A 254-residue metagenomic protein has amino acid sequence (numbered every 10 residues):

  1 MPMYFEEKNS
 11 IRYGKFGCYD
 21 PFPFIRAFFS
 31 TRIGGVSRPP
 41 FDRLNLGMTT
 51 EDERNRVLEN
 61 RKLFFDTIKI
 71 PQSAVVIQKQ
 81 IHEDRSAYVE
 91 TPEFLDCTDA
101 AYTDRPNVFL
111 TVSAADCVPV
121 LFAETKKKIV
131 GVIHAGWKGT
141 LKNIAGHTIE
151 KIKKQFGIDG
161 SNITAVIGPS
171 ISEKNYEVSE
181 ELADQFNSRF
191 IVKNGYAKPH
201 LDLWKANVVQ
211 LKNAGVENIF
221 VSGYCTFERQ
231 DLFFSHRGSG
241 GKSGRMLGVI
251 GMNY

Functional and structural regions predicted by a protein language model:
M1-Y254: Active-site microenvironment for binding and transforming phosphate-containing groups
